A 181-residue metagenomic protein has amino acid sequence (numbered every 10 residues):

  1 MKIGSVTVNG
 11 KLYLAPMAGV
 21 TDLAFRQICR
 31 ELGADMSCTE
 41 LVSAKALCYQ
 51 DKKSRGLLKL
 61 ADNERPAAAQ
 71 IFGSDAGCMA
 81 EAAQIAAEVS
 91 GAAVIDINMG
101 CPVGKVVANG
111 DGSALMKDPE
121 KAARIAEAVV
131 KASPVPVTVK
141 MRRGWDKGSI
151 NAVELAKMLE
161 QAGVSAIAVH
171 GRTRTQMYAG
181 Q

Functional and structural regions predicted by a protein language model:
M1-K2, V6-K11: Extreme N-terminal starter segment of soluble prokaryotic enzymes
K2, M17-A93: Glycine-rich, positively charged N-terminal anion/phosphate-binding segment
V6, A61, V129-K131: A generic structural signal for short, solvent-exposed coil/turn residues that cap or connect secondary-structure
V8, D62-R65, A108-N109: Short glycine-enriched loop/turn motifs at secondary-structure junctions
L14: An anion-binding catalytic pocket shared by soluble metabolic enzymes
E31, A80-D111, D118-Q181: Alpha/beta enzyme core
I71, S113-A114: Pocket-edge positions in alpha/beta enzyme catalytic cores
